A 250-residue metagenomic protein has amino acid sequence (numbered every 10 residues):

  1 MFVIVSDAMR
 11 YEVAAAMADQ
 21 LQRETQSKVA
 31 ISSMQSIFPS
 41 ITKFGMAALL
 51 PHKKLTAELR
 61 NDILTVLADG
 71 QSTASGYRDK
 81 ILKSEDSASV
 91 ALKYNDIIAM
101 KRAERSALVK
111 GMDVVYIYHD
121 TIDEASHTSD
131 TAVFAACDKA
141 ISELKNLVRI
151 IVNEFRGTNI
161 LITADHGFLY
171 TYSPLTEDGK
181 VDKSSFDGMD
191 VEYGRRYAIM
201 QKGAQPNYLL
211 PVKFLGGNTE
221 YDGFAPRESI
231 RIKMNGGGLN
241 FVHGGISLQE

Functional and structural regions predicted by a protein language model:
M1-E250: Feature captures the catalytic ectodomains and active-site-proximal regions of enzymes that hydrolyze or transfer
